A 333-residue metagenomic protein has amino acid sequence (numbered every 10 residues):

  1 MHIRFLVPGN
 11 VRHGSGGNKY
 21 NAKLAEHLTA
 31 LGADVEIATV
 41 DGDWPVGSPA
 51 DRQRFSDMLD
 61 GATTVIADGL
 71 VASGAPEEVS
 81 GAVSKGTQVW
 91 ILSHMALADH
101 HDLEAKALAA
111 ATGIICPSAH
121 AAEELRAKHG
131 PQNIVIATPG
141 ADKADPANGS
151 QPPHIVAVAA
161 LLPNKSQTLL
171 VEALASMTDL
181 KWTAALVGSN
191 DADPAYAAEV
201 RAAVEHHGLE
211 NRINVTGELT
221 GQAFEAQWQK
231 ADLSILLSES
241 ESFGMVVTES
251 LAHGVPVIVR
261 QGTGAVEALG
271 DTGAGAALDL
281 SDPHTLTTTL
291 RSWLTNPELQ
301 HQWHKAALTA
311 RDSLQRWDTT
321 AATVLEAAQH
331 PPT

Functional and structural regions predicted by a protein language model:
V46-A50, P152, T295-A328: A charged, aromatic-enriched C-terminal amphipathic alpha-helix characteristic of glycosyltransferases across folds
I115, A147-S176, A185: Conserved donor-binding/catalytic core segment of Leloir-type glycosyltransferases
H120, G140: Carbohydrate-associated surface elements
A197-L219: Nucleotide-activated donor-binding/catalytic signature segment of Leloir-type glycosyltransferases, i.e., the conserved
E218-L219, A226-A231: Short alpha-helical donor nucleotide-sugar binding micro-motif in glycosyltransferases
E239: Aromatic "clamp/platform" in nucleotide-sugar-dependent glycosyltransferases that forms part of the donor/acceptor
P256-V259: Short hydrophobic beta-strand element within catalytic cores of glycosyltransferases and related nucleotide-activated
D271-H284, S292-E298: Conserved acidic donor-binding segment of nucleotide-sugar-dependent glycosyltransferases
